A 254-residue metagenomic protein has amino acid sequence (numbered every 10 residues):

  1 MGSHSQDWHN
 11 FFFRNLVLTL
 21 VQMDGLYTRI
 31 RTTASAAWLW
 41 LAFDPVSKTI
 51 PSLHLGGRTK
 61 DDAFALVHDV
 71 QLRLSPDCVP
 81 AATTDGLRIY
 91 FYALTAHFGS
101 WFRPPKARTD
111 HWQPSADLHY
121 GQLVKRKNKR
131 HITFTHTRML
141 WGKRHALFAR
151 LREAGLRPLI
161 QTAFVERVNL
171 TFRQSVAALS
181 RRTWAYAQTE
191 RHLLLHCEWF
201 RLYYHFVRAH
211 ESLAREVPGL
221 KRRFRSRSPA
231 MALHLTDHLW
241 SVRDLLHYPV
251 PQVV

Functional and structural regions predicted by a protein language model:
M1-V254: Residue-level recognition of single "structural anchor" positions that define or cap local secondary structure
